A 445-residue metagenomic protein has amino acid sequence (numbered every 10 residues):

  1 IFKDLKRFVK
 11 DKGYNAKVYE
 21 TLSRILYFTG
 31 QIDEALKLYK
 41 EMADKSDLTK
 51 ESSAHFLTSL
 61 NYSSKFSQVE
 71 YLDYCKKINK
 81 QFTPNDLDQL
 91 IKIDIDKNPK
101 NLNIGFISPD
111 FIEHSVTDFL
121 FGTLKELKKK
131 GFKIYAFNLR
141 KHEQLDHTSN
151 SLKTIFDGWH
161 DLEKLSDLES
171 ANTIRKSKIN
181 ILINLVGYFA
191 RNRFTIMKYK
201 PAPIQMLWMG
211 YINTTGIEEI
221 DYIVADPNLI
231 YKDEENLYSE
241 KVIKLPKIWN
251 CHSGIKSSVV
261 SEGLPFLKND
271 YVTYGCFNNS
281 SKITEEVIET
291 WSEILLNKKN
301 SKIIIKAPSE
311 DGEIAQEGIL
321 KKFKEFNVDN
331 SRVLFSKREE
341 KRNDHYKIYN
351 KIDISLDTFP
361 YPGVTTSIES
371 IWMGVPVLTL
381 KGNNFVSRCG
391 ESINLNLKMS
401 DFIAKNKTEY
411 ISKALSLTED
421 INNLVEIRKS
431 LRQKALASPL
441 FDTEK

Functional and structural regions predicted by a protein language model:
I1-Y271, N279, E289, K321 (+5 more regions): Alpha-helical solenoid repeat scaffolds of the TPR/TPR-like class and their adjacent stem/linker regions that mediate
G131-K133, S292-E325, N330: A conserved nucleotide-sugar
V186, D357-G363, K381: Short Ser/Thr-rich beta->loop micro-motif in glycosyltransferases that lines and helps position the nucleotide-sugar
V333, K337-E340: Catalytic cores of eukaryotic secretory-pathway lumenal/extracellular enzymes that build and remodel glycoconjugates
L356, S370: Donor-sugar nucleotide-binding helix/loop cap in glycosyltransferases
I371-W372, L395: Short alpha-helix at the nucleotide-sugar/activated-sugar donor binding site of glycosyltransferases and closely
P376-F385: Short hydrophobic beta-strand element within catalytic cores of glycosyltransferases and related nucleotide-activated
S387-K398: Short acidic/histidine- and often glycine-rich active-site loop of Leloir-type glycosyltransferases that engages
